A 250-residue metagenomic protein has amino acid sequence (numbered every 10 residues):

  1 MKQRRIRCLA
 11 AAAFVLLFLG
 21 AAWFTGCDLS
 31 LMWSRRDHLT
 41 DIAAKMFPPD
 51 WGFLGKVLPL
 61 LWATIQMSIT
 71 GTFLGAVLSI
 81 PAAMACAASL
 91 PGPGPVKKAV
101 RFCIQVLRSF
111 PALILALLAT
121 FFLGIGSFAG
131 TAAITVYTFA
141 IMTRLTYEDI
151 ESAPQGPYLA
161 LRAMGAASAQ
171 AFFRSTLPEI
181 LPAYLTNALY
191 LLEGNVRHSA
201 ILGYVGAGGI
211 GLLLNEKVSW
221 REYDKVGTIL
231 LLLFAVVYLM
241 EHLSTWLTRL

Functional and structural regions predicted by a protein language model:
M1-F73, P95: N-terminal, non-cleaved signal-anchor transmembrane helix
R7-A10, L29, T186-L189, D224-L250: C-terminal transmembrane helix and the adjacent membrane-cytosol boundary/short C-terminal tail of inner/organellar
L58-Q66, V100-L107, L189, E193 (+1 more regions): Alpha-helical membrane-interface segments at transmembrane helix boundaries
T70-I104: Transmembrane-helix boundary motif in ABC transporter permease subunits
M84, A116-L117, F121, G130 (+3 more regions): Transmembrane alpha-helix boundary and packing residues in multipass membrane permease domains and related
I104-T138: Generic hydrophobic transmembrane alpha-helix motif, especially the helices
F121, V196-L233: Glycine-rich helix-loop "coupling/hinge" segments at transmembrane-helix boundaries in multipass transporters
I125-T176, P182-L191, H242-T245: Membrane-cytosol interface at the C-terminal ends of specific transmembrane alpha-helices in multi-pass membrane
